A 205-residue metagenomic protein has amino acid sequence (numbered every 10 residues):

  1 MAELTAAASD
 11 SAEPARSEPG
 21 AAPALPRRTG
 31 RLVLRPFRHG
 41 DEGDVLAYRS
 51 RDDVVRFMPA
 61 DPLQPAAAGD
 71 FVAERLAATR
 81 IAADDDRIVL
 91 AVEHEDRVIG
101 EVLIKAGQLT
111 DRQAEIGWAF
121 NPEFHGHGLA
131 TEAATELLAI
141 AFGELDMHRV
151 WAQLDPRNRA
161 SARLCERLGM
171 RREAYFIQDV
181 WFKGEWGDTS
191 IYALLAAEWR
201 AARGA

Functional and structural regions predicted by a protein language model:
M1-E123, I140, E144, Q178-D179 (+1 more regions): GNAT-family acyltransferases
V98-V102, L154-C165: Membrane-interacting alpha-helical segments
F120, G126-G143, R159-R167: Conserved acetyl-CoA-binding loop-helix of GNAT-fold acetyltransferases
E144-Q153: Conserved GNAT acetyl-CoA-binding A-motif
R149, I177-Q178: Short, Lys/Arg-enriched C-terminal cap helix and immediately downstream tail that follows
L154, S161, E173, E185-D188: Short histidine
E166-F176: Conserved acetyl-CoA-binding loop of GNAT-fold acetyltransferases
